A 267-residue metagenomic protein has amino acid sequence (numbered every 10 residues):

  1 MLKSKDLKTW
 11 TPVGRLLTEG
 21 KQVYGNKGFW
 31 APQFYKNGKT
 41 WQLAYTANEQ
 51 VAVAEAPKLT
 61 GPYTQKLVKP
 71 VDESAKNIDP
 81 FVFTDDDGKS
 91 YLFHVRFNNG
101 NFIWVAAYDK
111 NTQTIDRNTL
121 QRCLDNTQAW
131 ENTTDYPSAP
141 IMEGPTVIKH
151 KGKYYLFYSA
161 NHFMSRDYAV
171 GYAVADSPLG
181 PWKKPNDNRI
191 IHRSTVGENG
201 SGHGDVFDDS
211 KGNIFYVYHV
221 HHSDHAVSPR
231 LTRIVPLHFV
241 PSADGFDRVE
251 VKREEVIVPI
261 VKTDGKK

Functional and structural regions predicted by a protein language model:
M1-K267: Carbohydrate-active catalytic/glycan-binding domains of CAZyme proteins, especially the secreted or lumenal ectodomains
